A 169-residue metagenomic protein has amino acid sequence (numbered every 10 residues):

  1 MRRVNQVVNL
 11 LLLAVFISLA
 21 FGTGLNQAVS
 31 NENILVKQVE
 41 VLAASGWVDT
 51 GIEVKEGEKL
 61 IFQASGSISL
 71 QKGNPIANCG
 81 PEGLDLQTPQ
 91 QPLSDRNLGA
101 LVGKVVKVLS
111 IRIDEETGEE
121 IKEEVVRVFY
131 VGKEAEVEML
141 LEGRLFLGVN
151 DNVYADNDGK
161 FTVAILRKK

Functional and structural regions predicted by a protein language model:
R2-L11: Bacterial N-terminal signal peptides that target proteins for export
L10-A20: Bacterial N-terminal signal peptides
F21-L25: Non-globular sequence segments
Q27-K169: Acidic, Ser/Thr/Pro
